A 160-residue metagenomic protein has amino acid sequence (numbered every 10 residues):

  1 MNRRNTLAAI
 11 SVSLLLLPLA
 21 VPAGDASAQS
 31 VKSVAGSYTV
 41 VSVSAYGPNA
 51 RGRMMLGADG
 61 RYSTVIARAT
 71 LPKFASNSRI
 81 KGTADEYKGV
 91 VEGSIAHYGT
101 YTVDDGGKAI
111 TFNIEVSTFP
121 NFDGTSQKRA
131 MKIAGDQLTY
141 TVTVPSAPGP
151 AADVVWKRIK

Functional and structural regions predicted by a protein language model:
N2-L7: Twin-arginine (Tat) signal peptide motif
A9-P22: Bacterial N-terminal signal peptides
V21-K160: Lipid interaction determinants
